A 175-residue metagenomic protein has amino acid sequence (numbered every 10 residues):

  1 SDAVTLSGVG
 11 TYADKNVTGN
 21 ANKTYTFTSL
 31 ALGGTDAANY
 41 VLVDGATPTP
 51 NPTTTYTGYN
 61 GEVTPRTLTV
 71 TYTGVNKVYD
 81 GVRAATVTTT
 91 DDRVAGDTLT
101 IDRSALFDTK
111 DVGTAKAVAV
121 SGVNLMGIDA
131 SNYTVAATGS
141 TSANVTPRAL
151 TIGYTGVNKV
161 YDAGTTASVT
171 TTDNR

Functional and structural regions predicted by a protein language model:
S1-R175: Short loop/turn motifs that initiate or flank beta-strands
